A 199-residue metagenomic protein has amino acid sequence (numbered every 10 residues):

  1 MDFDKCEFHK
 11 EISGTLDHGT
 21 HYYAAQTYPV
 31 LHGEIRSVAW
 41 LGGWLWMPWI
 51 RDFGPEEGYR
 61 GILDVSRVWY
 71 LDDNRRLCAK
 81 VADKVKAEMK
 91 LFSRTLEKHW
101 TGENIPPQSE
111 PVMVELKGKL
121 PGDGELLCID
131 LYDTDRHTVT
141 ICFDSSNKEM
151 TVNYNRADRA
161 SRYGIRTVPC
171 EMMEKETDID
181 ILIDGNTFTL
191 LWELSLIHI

Functional and structural regions predicted by a protein language model:
D2-D17, A79-K80: Blade-edge beta-strand/turn elements of extracellular beta-propeller and related beta-sheet repeat scaffolds
Y23-Q26: Beta-propeller and closely related beta-sheet repeat lectin domains
E34-S37: Entry beta-strands of beta-propeller and related beta-repeat scaffolds
L41-R94: Beta-propeller fold recognition
L96-Y154: Secretory/extracellular carbohydrate-interaction modules and structurally similar beta-sandwich "look-alikes"
V114-L116, K175-W192: Short tryptophan-centered beta-strand motifs in secreted/extracellular beta-sheet-rich domains of glycan-recognition
D158-D178: Short, aromatic/His-centered strand-loop micro-motif at the edge of beta-sheets
I197-I199: Conserved small/polar residues in nucleotide/adenosyl-binding loops
